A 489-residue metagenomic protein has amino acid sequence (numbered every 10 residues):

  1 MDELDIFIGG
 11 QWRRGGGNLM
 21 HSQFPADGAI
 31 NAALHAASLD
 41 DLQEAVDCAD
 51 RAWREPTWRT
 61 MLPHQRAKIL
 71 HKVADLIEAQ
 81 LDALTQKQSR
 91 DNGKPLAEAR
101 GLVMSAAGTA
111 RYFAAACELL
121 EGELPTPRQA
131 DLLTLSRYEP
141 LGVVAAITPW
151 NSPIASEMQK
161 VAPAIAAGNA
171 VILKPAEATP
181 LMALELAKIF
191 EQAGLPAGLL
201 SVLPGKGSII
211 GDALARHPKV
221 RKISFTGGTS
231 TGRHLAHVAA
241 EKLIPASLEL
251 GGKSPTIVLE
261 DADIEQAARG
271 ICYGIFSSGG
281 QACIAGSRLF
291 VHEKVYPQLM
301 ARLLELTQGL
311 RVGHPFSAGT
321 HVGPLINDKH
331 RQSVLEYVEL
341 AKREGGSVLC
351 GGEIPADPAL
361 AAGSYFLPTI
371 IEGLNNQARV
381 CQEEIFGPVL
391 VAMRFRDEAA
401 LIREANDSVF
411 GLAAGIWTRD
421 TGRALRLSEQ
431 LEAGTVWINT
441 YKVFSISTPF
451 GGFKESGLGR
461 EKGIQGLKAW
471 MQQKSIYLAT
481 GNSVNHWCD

Functional and structural regions predicted by a protein language model:
M1-I30, A52, E353: Hydrophobic face of amphipathic alpha-helices that form TPR/SEL1-like repeat modules and related alpha-solenoid
G28, R66, Q88, A110 (+10 more regions): Residue-level signal for inorganic ion chemistry
A29-L120: Glycine-rich loop-to-alpha-helix module at the N-terminal edge of alpha/beta enzyme cores
A29-N31, V220, I257, R311 (+2 more regions): Conserved C-terminal structural/oligomerization subdomain of aldehyde/semialdehyde dehydrogenase
I30-A37, R54-W58, A146, T256-L259 (+5 more regions): Short, well-ordered beta-strand elements within core beta-sheets of diverse protein domains
W53, T57, A74-L81, T85 (+20 more regions): Structural signal for hydrophobic packing residues in well-ordered secondary-structure cores of soluble enzyme domains
G122-Q266, F395: Rossmann-like NAD(P) dinucleotide-binding subdomain of oxidoreductase/dehydrogenase enzymes
S230-N375, I438, N485-D489: ALDH superfamily catalytic-core signature
